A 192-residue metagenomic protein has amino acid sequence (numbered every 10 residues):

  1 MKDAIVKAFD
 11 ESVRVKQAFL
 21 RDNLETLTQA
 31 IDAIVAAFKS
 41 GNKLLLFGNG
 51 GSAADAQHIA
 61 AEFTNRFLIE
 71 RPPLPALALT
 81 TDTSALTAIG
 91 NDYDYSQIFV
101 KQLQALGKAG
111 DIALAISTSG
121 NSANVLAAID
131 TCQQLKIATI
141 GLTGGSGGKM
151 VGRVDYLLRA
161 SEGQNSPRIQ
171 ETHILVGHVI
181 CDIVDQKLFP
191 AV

Functional and structural regions predicted by a protein language model:
M1, N23-T26, S52, Q133: Residue-level recognition of alpha-helical structural elements
M1-D22: Generic N-terminal amphipathic, Lys/Arg-enriched alpha-helix
D22-S40: A short, well-structured juxtamembrane/interface segment
L44-L45, T139: Hydrophobic beta-strand scaffold residues
S52, Q57-P190: Glycine-rich phosphate-binding loops that contact phosphosugars or nucleotide phosphates
